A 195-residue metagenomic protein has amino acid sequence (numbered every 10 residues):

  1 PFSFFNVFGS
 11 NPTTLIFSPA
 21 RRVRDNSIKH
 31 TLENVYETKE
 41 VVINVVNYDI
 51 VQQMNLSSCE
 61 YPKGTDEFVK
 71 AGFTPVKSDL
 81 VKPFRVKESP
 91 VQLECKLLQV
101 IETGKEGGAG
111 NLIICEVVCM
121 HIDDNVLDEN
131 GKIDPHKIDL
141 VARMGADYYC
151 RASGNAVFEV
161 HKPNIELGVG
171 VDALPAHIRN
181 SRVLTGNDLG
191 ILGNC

Functional and structural regions predicted by a protein language model:
P1-C195: Basic, polyanion-binding surface patches
